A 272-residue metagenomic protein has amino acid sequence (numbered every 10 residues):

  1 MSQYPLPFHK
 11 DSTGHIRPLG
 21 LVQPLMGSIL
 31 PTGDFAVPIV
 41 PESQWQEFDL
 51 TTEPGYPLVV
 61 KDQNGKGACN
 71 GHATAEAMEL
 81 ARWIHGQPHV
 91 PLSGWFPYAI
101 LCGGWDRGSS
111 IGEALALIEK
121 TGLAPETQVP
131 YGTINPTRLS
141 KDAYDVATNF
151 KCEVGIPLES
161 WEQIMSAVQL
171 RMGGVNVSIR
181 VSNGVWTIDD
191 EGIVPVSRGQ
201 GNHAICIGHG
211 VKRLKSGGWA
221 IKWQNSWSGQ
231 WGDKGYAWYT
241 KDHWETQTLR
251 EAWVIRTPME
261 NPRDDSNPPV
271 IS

Functional and structural regions predicted by a protein language model:
M1-G67, G71-H89, D106-E126, S266-P268: Structured alpha-helical subdomains that flank or immediately precede key functional sites
S2-P5, K10, A75-E79, L101-S272: Predominantly the structural core of cysteine protease catalytic domains
H89-G103: Acidic helix-start/capping segments at beta-turn-to-alpha-helix junctions
